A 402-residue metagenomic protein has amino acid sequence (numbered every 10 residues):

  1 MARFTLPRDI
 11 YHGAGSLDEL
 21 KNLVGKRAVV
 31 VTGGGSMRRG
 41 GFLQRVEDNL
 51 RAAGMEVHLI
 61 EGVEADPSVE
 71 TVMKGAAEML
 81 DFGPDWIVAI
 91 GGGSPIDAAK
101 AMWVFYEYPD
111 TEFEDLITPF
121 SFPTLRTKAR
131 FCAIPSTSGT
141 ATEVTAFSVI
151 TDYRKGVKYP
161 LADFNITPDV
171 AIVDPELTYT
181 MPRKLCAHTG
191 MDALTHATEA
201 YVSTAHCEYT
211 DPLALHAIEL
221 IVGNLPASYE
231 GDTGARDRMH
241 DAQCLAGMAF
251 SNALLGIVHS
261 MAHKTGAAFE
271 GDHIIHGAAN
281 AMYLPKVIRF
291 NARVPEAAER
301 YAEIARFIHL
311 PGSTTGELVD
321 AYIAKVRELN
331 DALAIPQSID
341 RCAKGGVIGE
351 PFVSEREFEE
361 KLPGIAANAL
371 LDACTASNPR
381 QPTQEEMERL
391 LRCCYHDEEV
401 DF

Functional and structural regions predicted by a protein language model:
M1-W86: ATP/NTP phosphate-donor binding region
E70-E176: Glycine/threonine-rich beta-strand-loop-alpha-helix active-site module that forms ligand/phosphate-binding
G139, C244-N280, D372-S377: Glycine-rich phosphate/pyrophosphate-binding beta-alpha loops
F147-A253: Carboxylate- and glycine-rich phosphate/diphosphate-binding segment that chelates Mg2+/Mn2+
T204-L213, S228-R238, A253-V258, I274-G277 (+4 more regions): Flexible, glycine/charged-enriched surface loops at secondary-structure junctions
A268-G271, G277-E357, V400: Gly/Pro-rich interdomain helix-loop hinge
R356-F402: Short, amphipathic C-terminal "tail helix"
